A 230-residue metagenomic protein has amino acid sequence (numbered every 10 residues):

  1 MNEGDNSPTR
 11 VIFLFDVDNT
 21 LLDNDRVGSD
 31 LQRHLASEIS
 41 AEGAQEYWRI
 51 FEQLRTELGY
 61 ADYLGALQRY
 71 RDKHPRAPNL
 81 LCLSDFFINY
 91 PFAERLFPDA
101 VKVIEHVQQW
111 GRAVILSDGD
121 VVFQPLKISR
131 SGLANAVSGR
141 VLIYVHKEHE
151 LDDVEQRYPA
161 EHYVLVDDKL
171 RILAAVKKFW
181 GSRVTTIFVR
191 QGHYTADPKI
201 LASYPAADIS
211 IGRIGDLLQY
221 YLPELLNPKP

Functional and structural regions predicted by a protein language model:
N2-R10, S129-L165, K169-P230: Asp-based, Mg2+/Mn2+-dependent phosphohydrolase catalytic module
N2-R49, K73: Active-site neighborhood of HAD-like aspartate-dependent phosphohydrolases
L14-D16, L116, L165-V166: Generic enzyme active-site microenvironment
L21, A113, L165: Conserved SAM-binding loop
V27, E38-A41, F51-N89, H106: A metal-dependent, Asp-based hydrolase signature
L64-G65, D85-I115, E148, D152: Short, acidic loop-to-helix structural element flanking the phosphoryl-transfer center in phosphate-processing enzymes
F97, S117-G119, K169: Helix N-cap/beta->alpha junction signal
V101-V114, D118-L142: Substrate-recognition/cap helix-loop segment adjacent to the acidic, metal-dependent catalytic center of Asp-based
